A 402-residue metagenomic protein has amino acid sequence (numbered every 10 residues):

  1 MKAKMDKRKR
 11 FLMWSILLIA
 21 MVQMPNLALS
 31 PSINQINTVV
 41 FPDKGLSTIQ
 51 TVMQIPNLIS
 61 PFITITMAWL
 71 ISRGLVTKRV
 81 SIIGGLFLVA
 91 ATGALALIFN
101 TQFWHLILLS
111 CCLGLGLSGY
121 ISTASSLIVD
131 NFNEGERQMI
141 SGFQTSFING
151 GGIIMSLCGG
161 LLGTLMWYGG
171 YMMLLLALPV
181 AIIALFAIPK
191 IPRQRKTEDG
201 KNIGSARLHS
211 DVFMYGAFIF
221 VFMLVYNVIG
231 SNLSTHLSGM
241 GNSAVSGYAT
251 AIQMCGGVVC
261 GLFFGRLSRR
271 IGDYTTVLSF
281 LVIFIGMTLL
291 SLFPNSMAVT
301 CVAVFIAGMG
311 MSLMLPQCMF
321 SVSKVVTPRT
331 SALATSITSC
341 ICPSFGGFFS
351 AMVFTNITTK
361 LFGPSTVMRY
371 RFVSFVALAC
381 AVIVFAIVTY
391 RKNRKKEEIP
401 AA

Functional and structural regions predicted by a protein language model:
S30, D211-V258: Extracytoplasmic gate region of multi-pass secondary transporters
F62-F103: Conserved MFS/SLC helix-loop-helix module at the cytosolic interface between two early adjacent transmembrane helices
F62-T77, C260-G272, T358: Helix-to-loop junctions at the C-terminal end of transmembrane segments in multipass secondary transporters
L109-F147: Cytoplasmic helix-loop-helix junction between adjacent transmembrane helices in 12-TM secondary transporters
G119-F132, L313-T327: Intracellular juxtamembrane helix-capping segments at the cytosolic ends of symmetry-related transmembrane helices
F143-P189: Helix-loop-helix hairpin linking two adjacent transmembrane segments in secondary transporters
G170-F186, R369-I387: Symmetry-related core transmembrane helices of the 12-TM Major Facilitator Superfamily/SLC fold
S323-G363: A late C-terminal transmembrane helix in Major Facilitator Superfamily
